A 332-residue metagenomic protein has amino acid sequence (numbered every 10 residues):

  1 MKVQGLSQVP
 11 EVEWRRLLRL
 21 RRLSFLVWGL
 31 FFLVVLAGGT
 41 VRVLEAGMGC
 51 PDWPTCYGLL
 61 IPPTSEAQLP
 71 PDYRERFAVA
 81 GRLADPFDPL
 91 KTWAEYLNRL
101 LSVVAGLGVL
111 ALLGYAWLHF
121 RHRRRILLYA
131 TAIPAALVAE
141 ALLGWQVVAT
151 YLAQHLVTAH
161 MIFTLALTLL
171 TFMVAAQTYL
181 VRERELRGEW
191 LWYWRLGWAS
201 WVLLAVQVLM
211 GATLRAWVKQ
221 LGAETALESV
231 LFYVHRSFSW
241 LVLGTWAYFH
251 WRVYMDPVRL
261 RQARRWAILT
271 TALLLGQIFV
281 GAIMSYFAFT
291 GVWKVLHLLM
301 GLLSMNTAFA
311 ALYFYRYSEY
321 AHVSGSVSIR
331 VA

Functional and structural regions predicted by a protein language model:
L20-L59, L204-M210: N-terminal signal-anchor transmembrane alpha helix
R22-S24, R123-I133, W192-S200, R259-T271: Membrane-interfacial loop-to-transmembrane alpha-helix junctions, especially the N-terminal start
L30, A135-L137, W194-L214, L273: Alpha-helical transmembrane segments of multi-pass integral membrane proteins
T40-D52, V138-M161, L214-V230, F279-L303: Interfacial helix-loop-helix junctions of multi-pass membrane proteins
Y73-L107: Individual transmembrane alpha-helix segments
W93-A111, L156-L170, V230-T245, K294-S304: Membrane-interface loop-to-helix entry segments
M173-L196, F309-A332: A juxtamembrane structural motif centered on a specific transmembrane helix
A205-P257: Membrane-interfacial catalytic/cofactor-binding modules of polytopic membrane enzymes
